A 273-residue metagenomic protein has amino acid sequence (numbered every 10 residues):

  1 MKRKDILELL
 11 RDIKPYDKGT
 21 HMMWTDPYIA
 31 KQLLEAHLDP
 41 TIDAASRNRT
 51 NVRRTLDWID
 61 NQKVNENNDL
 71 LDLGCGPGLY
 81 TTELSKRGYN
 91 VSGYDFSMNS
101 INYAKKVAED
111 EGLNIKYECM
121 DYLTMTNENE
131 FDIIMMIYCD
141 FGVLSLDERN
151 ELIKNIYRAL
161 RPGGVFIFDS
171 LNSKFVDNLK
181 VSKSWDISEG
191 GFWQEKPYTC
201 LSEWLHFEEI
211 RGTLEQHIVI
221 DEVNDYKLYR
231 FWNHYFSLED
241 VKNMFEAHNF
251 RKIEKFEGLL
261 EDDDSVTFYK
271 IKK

Functional and structural regions predicted by a protein language model:
K2-N65: Conserved class I S-adenosyl-L-methionine
P77-R87: Conserved SAM-binding loop of SAM-dependent methyltransferases across substrates and taxa, primarily the Class I
S97-N99: Conserved SAM/SAH-binding beta-strand->alpha-helix loop
E111-L123: Conserved SAM-binding strand-loop segment of SAM-dependent methyltransferases
T126-I134: A short acidic, Gly/Pro-enriched loop at the edge of an enzyme's catalytic core that lines a small-molecule cofactor
N150-P162: A short glycine-rich, Lys/Arg-flanked "PGG" loop and its adjoining helix->strand segment in the class I
G163-S170: Conserved beta-strand signature within the Rossmann-like core of class I S-adenosyl-L-methionine
S170-E239: SAM-dependent methyltransferase
